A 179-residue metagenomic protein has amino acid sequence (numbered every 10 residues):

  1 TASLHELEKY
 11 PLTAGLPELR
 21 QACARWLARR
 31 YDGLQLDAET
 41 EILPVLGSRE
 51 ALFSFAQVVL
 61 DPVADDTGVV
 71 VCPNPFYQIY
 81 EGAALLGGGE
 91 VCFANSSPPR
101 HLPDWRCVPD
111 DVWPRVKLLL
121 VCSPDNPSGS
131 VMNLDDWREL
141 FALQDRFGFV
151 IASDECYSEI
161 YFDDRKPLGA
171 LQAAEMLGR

Functional and structural regions predicted by a protein language model:
T1-E50, S54: N-terminal small-domain helix-loop-helix segment of the aminotransferase-like
L34-I42, D66-V69, R115, R179: Short acidic capping loops at alpha-helix termini that bridge into adjacent secondary structure
V58-A84: Conserved PLP-anchoring active-site segment centered on the Schiff-base-forming lysine
G68, G89, Q144-V150, R179: A short helix->loop->beta-strand "cap" motif at the edges of active sites that frequently abuts
N74, F93-S97: Short beta->alpha connector loops at strand-helix junctions that form conserved, small/polar/Pro-enriched
G87, Q172-R179: Conserved core segment of the aminotransferase class I/II
S96-A174: Active-site phosphate-binding strand-loop segment of PLP-dependent enzymes
